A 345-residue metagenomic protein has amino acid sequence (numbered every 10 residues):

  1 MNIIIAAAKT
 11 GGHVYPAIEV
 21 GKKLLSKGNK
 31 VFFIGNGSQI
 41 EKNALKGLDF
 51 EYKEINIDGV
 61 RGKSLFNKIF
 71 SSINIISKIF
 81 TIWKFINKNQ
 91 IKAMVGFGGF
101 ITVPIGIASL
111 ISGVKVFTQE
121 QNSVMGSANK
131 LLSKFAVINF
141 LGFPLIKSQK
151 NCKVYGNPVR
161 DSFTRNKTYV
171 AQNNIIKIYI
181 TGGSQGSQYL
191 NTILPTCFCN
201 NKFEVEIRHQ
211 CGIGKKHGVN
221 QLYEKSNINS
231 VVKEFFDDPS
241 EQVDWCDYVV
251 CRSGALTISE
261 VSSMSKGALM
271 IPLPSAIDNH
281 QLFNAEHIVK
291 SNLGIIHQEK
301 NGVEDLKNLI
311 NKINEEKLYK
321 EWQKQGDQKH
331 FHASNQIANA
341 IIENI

Functional and structural regions predicted by a protein language model:
N2-A8, K27-N74, E299-K300: Conserved nucleotide-sugar phosphate-binding/catalytic loop shared by glycosyltransferases and other
I5-I18, Q188: A short, glycine/small-residue-rich beta-strand->loop->alpha-helix junction that serves as a flexible
K30, E51, L110-N166: Active-site-proximal region of nucleotide-activated glycan assembly enzymes, centered on histidine/acidic-rich loops
Q39, A44-L48, T164-K167, A171-Y248 (+2 more regions): Donor-nucleotide binding loops and adjacent catalytic segments primarily of GT-B fold Leloir glycosyltransferases
S64-A93: An amphipathic, basic-hydrophobic alpha-helix
I91-A93, D244-T257, K266: Acidic donor-binding loop of glycosyltransferase active sites
I295, K300-K329: Conserved donor-nucleotide binding/catalytic region of nucleotide-linked donor-dependent transferases
H330-I345: C-terminal alpha-helical cap of glycosyltransferases
